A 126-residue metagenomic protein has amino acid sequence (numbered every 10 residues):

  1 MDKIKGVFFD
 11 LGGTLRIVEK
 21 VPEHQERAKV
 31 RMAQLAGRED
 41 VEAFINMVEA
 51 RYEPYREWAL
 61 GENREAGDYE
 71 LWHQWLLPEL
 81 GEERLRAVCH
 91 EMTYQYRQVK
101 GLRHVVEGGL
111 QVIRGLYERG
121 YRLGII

Functional and structural regions predicted by a protein language model:
M1-E49: Active-site neighborhood of HAD-like aspartate-dependent phosphohydrolases
E19-P22, A59-G61, K100-G101: Short, solvent-exposed loop/turn segments at secondary-structure boundaries
H24, R64-D68, G101-G108: Soluble or luminal CAZymes and related metallo-dependent hydrolases
R27-R31, L71-W75, Q111: Alpha-helical elements of Rossmann-like donor-binding domains used by nucleotide-donor carbohydrate transfer enzymes
A36-D40, L80-G81, G120: Glycine-centered loop/turn motif at secondary-structure junctions
A50-T93: A metal-dependent, Asp-based hydrolase signature
V88-H104, G109-I126: Substrate-recognition element of Asp-dependent hydrolases with the DxDx(T/V) motif
